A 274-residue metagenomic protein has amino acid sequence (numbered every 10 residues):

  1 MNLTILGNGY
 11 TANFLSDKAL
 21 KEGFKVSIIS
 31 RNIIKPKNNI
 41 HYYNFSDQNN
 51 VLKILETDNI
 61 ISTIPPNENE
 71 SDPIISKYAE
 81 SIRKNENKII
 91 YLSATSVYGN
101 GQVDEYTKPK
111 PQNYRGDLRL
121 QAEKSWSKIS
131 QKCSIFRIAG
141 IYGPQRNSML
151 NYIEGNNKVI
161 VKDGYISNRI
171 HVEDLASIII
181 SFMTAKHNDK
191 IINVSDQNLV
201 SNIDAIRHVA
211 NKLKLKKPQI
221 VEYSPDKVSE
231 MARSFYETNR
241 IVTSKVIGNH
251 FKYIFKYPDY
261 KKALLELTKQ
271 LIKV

Functional and structural regions predicted by a protein language model:
L3-G7: Conserved N-terminal Rossmann-fold NAD(P)-binding element of oxidoreductases
A12-N13: N-terminal Rossmann-fold NAD(P) dinucleotide-binding loop
L55-Y91, Q121: NAD(P)-cofactor binding segment of oxidoreductase domains
K77-N113: Conserved Rossmann-fold NAD(P)-dependent oxidoreductase catalytic core, especially the SDR/UDP-sugar
K124-P144: Conserved beta-loop-beta element that borders a ligand/cofactor-binding pocket
N147-N151, V161-M183, K190: Substrate-positioning beta->alpha
A185-A232: Mid/C-terminal beta-alpha module of Rossmann-like enzyme folds, strongest in SDR-family dehydrogenases/epimerases
S234-V274: C-terminal amphipathic/interface module of NAD(P)-dependent oxidoreductases and related NAD-binding regulators
